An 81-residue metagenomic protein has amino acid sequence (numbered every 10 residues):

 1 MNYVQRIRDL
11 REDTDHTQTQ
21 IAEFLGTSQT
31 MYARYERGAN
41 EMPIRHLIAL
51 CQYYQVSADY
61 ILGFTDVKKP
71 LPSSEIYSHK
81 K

Functional and structural regions predicted by a protein language model:
M1-Q5, K69-L71: A detector for short, charged/polar N-terminal pre-domain segments
Q5-F24, A49: Short basic helix-loop element that most often maps to the first helix and adjoining turn of HTH DNA-binding modules
I7, I21-A22, Y32-Y35, I61: Conserved hydrophobic/aromatic packing and binding residues within compact polymer-binding modules
L25-E41: Recognition helix of helix-turn-helix/homeodomain-like DNA-binding domains that insert into the DNA major groove
G26, R45-Y60: DNA major-groove recognition helix of helix-turn-helix/homeodomain DNA-binding modules
E36, Y54, T65: DNA major-groove recognition helix of helix-turn-helix
L62-K81: Short, charged recognition helix plus adjacent turn of helix-turn-helix-like nucleic-acid-binding domains
